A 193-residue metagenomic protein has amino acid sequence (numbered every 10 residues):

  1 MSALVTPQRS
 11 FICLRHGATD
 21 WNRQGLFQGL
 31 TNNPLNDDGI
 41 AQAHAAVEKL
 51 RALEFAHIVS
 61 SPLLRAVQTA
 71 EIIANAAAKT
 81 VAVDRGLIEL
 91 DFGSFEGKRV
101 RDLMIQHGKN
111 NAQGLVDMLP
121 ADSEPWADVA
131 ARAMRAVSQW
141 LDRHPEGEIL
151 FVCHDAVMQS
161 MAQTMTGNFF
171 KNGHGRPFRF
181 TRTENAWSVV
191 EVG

Functional and structural regions predicted by a protein language model:
T6, R51-E54, W140-G147: Glycine-rich phosphate-binding loop signature in dinucleotide/nucleotide-binding domains
R9, L14-A77: Active-site-proximal alpha-helix that buttresses catalytic centers in soluble enzyme cores
F11, P145-D155: Generic beta-sheet signal
I12, A82-D84, V190: General small-molecule cofactor/ligand-binding pocket signal
P34, N75-R132: Phosphate-handling substructures
S60-S61, A131, V152-C153: Short beta-strand scaffold positions
D155-Q159, S188: GST superfamily/GST-like fold recognition
T166-V192: Domain-level recognition of soluble alpha/beta enzyme cores, biased toward histidine phosphatases/phosphomutases
